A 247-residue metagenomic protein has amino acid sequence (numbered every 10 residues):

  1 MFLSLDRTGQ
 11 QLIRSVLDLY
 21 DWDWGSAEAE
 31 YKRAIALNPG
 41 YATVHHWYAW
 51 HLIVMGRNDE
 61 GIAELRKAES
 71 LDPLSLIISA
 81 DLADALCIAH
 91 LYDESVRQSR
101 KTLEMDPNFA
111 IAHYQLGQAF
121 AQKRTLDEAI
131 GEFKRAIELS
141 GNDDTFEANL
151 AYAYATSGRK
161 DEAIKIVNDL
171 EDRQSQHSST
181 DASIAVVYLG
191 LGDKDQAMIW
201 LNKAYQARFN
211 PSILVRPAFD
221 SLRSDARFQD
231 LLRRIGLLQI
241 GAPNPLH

Functional and structural regions predicted by a protein language model:
D6-S15, D23-H247: Alpha-helical protein-protein interaction modules
Y20: Aromatic-rich carbohydrate-recognition surfaces in CAZymes
